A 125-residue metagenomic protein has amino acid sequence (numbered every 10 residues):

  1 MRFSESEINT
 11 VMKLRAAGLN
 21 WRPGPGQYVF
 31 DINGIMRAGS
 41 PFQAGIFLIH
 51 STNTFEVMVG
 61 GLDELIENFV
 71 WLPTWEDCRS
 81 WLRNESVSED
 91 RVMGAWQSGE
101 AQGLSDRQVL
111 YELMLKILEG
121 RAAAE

Functional and structural regions predicted by a protein language model:
M1-E125: Glycine-rich anion-binding surface patch
